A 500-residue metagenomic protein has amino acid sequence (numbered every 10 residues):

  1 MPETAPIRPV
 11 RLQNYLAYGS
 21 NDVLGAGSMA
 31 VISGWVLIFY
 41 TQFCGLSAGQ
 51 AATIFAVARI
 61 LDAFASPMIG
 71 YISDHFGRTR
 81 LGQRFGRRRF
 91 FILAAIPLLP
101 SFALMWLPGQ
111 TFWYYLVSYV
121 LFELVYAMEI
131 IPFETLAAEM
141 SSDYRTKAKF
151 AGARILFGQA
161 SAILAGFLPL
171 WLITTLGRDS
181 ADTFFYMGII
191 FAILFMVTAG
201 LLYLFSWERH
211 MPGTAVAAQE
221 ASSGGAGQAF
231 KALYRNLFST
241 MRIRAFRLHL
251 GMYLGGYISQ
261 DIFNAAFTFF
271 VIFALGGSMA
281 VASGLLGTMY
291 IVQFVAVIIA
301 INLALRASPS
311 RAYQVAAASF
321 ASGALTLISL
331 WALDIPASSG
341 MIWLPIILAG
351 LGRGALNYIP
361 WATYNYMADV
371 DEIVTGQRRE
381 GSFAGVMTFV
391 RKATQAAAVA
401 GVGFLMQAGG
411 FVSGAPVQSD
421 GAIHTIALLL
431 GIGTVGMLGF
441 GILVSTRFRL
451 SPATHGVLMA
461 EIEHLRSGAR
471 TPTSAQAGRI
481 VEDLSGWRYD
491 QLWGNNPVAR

Functional and structural regions predicted by a protein language model:
P2-R500: Membrane-embedded alpha-helical bundles of multi-pass transporters/translocases, especially carrier/permease families
